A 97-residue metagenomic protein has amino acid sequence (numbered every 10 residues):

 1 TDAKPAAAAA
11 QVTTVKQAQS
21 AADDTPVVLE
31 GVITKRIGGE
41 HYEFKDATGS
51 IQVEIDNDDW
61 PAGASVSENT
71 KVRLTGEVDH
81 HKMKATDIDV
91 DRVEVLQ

Functional and structural regions predicted by a protein language model:
T1-Q97: OB-fold and OB-like single-stranded nucleic-acid-recognition modules and their adjacent interaction interfaces
